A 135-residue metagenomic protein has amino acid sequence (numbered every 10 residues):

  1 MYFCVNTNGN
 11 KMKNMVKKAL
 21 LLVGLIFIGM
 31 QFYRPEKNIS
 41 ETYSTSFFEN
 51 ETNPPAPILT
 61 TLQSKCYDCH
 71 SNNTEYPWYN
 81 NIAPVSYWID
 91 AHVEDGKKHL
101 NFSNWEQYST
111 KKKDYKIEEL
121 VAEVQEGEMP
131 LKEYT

Functional and structural regions predicted by a protein language model:
M1-N14: Short, Lys/Arg-enriched N-terminal segments with co-localized hydrophobic residues within the first ~10-30 amino acids
K18-R34: Hydrophobic membrane-insertion alpha-helices, especially the h-region of bacterial N-terminal signal peptides
S40-L62: Electrostatic cytochrome c docking/interface patches
E41-S46, W105, Y134-T135: Short linear capping/connector segments at secondary-structure termini
E51, P55, L59, I82 (+2 more regions): Solvent-exposed, acidic/flexible segments
L62-N73: The canonical Cys-X-X-Cys-His
Y76-D90: Acidic helix-start/capping segments at beta-turn-to-alpha-helix junctions
Y87-Y134: Extracytoplasmic electron-transfer domains, predominantly the class I c-type cytochrome c fold
